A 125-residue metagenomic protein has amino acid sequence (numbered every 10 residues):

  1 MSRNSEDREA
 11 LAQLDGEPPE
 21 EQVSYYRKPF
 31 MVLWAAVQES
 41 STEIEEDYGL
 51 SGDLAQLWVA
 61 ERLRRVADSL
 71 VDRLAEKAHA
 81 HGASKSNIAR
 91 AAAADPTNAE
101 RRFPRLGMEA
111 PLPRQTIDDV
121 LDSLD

Functional and structural regions predicted by a protein language model:
M1-G49: General nucleic-acid-binding
N4, V23, A60, T97-R101: General helical secondary-structure elements
D7, Y48-R73: Short, Lys/Arg-enriched anionic-surface-contact patches
P19-R27, Q56, R62-S69, L106: Charged, low-complexity, helix-prone segments enriched in Lys/Glu/Asp/Gln
R73, A83-S84: Short Gly/charged-rich anion-binding patches and loops
R73-E76, R90: Contiguous, well-ordered alpha-helical segments that form the cores/surfaces of helical PPI scaffolds
A78-A80: Short amphipathic helical patch at the helix-1/turn junction of helix-turn-helix
S84-D125: Short, Lys/Arg-rich amphipathic alpha-helical interaction segments that bind nucleic acids or acidic protein surfaces
